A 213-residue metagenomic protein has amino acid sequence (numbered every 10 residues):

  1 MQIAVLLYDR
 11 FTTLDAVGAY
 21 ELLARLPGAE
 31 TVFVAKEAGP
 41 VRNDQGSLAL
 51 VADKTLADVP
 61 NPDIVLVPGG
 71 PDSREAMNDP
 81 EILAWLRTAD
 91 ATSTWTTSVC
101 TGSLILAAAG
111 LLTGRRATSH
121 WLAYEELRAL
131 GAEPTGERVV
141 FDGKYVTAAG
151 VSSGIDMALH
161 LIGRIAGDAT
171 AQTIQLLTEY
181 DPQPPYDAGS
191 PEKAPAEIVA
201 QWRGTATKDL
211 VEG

Functional and structural regions predicted by a protein language model:
M1-T96, S103-A108, Y124-E126, P134-G136 (+1 more regions): Extended, subdomain-level signal for the structured scaffold at the beginning of enzyme domains
D44, G110, T147-A149: Short secondary-structure transition/capping segments
D79, R116, H120, T147-V151: Short capping loops/turns at secondary-structure boundaries
A91-T92, V140-V146: Short pre-catalytic strand/loop immediately N-terminal to key active-site residues, enriched for Gly-Thr
T96-T97, T118, T135, V146: Structural detector of well-ordered beta-strand residues that form the stable sheet scaffold of enzyme domains
T101-S103, V146-L159: Active-site-proximal catalytic alpha-helix in oxidoreductases
L112-F141: A conserved active-site-flanking secondary-structure segment within enzyme catalytic domains
